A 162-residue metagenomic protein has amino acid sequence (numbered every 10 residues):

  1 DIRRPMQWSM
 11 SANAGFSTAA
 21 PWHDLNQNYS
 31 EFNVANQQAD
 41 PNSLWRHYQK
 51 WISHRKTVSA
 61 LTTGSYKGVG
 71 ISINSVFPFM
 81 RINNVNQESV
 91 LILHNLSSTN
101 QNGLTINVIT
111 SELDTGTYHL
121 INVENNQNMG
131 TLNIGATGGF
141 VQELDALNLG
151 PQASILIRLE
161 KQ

Functional and structural regions predicted by a protein language model:
D1-L113: Loop/helix patches that line or flank the sugar-binding groove of alpha-linked glycan CAZymes
M6, F79-R81, Y118, L156-K161: Short beta-strand element of the conserved SAM-dependent methyltransferase core
L91, L96, M129-L132, V141-L144: Structural signature of nuclease core domains in nucleic-acid processing machines
L91-H94, I121, R158: Conserved active-site loop/cleft motifs that coordinate metal ions or position small ligands
H94-L96, V123-N125, Q152: Short, loop-centered acidic/histidine patches that primarily coordinate divalent metals
V108-Q127: Solvent-exposed beta-hairpin/edge-strand motifs
I121-G139: Active-site pocket scaffolds in enzymes
I134-Q162: C-terminal beta-strand-rich structural cap/linker in extracellular carbohydrate-active enzymes
